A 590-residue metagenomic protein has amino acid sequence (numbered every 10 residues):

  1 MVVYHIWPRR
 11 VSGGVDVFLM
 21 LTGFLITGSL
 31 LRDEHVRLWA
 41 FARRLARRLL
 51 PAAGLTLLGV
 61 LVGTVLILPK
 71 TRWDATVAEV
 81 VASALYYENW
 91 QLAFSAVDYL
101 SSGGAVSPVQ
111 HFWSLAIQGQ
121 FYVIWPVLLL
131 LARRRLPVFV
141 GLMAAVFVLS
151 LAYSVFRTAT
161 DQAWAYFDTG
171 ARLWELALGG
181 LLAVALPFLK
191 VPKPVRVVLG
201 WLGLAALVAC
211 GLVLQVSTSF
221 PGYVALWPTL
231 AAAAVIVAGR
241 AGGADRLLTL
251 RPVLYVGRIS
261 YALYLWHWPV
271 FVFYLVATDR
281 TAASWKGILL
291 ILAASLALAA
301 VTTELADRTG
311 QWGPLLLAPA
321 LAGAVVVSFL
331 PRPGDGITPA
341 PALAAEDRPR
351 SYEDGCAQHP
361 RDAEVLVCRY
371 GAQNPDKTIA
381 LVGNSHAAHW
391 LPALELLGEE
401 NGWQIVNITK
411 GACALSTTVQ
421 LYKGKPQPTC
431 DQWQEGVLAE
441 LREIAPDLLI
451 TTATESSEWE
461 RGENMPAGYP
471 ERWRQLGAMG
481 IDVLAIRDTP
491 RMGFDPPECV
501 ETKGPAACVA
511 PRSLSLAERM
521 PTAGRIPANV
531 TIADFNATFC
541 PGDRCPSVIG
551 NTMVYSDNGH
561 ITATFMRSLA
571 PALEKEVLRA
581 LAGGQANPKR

Functional and structural regions predicted by a protein language model:
M1-G310, P319, N587-K589: Membrane-interface helix/loop caps of multi-pass membrane proteins
V216, T278-L292, L296-A300, E304-R590: Extracellular/periplasmic envelope-modification machinery, especially enzymes that add or remove acyl/ester groups on
